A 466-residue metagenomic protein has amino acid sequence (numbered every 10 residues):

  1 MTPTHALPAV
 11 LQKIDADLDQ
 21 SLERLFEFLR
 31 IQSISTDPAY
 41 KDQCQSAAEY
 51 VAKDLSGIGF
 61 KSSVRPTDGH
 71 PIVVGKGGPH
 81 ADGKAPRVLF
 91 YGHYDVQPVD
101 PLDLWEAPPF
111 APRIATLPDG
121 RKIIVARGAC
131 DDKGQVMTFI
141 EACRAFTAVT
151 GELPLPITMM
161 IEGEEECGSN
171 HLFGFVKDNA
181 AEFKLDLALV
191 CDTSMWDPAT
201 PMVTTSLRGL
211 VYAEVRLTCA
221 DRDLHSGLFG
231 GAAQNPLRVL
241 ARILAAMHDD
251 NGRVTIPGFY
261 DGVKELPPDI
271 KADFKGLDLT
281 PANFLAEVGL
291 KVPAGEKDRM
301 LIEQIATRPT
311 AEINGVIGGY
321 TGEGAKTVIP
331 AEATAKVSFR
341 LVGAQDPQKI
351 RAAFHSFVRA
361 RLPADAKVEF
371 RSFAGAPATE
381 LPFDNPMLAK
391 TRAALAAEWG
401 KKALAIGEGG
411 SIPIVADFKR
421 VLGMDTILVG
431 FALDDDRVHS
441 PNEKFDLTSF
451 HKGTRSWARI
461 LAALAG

Functional and structural regions predicted by a protein language model:
T2-L102, E332, K336, K349: N-terminal helical capping/dimerization or prosegment-like subdomains of hydrolases acting on amide or phosphate bonds
K84-T158, K452: Active-site metal-coordination/substrate-binding segment of hydrolases, especially metallo-dependent peptidases
Y94-V96, M160-G168, C191-W196, C219-D221 (+2 more regions): Acidic, glycine-rich active-site loops and adjacent beta-strand->loop/helix elements that engage anionic groups
I123-S206, A465: Acidic/histidine-rich catalytic neighborhood of metal-dependent amide-processing enzymes
T205, S226-V316, Q345-K367: Acidic-enriched catalytic cores of C-N bond-cleaving enzymes acting on peptides and small amides
R216, L240, A325, I329-A333 (+3 more regions): Zn-dependent metallopeptidase/amidohydrolase metal-coordination segment
R242, G318, E323, T327-A353: C-terminal catalytic subdomain
F339-V342, V368-D384, E408: A short beta-alpha structural unit
